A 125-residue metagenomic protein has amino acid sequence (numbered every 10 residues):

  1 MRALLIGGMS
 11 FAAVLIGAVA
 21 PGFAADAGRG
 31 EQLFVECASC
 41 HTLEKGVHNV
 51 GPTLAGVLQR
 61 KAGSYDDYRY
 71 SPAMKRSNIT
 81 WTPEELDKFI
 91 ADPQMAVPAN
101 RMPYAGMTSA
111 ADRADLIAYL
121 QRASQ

Functional and structural regions predicted by a protein language model:
M1, F23-A25: Absolute protein N-terminus
M1-A12: Bacterial N-terminal signal peptides that target proteins for export
A13-G22: C-terminal segment of classical bacterial N-terminal signal peptides
A25-R69, M74-T80, K88-P98, R122-Q125: Periplasmic/extracellular electron-transfer cofactor-ligation site, primarily the c-type cytochrome heme-c attachment
A27, P83, S109-A110: Alpha-helix N-capping/helix-start residues
M74, R101-M102, M107: Methionine-biased hydrophobic packing positions in alpha-helices, especially within tandem helical repeat solenoids
A105-A123: Short, exposed beta-strand-loop hairpins at the edges of beta-sheets in extracellular/periplasmic proteins
